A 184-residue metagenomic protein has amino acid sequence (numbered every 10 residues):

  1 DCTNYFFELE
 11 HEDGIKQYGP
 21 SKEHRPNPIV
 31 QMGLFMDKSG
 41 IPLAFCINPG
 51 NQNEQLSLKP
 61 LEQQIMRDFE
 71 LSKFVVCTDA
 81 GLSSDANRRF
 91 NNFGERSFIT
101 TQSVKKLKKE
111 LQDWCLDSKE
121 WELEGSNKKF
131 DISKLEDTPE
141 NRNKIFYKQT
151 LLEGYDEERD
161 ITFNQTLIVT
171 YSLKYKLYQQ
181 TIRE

Functional and structural regions predicted by a protein language model:
C2-E184: Anion-binding and metal-coordination hotspots
